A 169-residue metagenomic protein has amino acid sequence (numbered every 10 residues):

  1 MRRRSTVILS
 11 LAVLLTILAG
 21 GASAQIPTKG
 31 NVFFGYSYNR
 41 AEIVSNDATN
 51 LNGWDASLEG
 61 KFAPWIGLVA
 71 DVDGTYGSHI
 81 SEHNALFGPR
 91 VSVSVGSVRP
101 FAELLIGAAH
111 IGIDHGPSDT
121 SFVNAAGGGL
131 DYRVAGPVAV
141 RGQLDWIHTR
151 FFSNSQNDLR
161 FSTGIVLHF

Functional and structural regions predicted by a protein language model:
M1-P27: Cleavable N-terminal export/targeting peptides
S23-Q25, K29, S57, R90: Secretion/assembly modules of Gram-negative surface proteins
I26-E42, P100-L104: Transmembrane beta-strand segments of Gram-negative outer membrane beta-barrel proteins
R40-A56, D119-S121: Surface-exposed strand-loop-strand hairpins of Gram-negative outer-membrane beta-barrel proteins
A41-V44, I111-D114, T149-F151: A short, acidic/glycine-rich surface segment
N46-A48, F151-Q156: A short acidic/glycine-rich loop-to-helix N-cap element
E59-W146, L159-H168: Gram-negative (and chloroplast) outer-membrane scaffold detector with strong preference for beta-barrel transmembrane
